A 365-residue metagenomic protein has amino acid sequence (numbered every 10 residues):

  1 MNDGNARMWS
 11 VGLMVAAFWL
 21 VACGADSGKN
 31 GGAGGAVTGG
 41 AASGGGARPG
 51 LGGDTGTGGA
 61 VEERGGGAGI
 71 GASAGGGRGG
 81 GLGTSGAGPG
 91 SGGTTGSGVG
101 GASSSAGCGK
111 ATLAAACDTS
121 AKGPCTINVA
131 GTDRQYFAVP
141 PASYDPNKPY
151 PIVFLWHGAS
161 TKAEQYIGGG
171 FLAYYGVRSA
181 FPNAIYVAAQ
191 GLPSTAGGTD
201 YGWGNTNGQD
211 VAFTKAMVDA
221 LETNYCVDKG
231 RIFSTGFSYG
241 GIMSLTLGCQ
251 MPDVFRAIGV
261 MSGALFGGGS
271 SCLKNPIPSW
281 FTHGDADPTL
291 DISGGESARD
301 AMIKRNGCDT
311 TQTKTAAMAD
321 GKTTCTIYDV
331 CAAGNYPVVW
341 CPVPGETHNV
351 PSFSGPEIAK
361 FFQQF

Functional and structural regions predicted by a protein language model:
M1-V21: Sec-dependent bacterial lipoprotein signal peptides
V15, L20-A115: Ser/Thr-rich, Pro/Gly/Ala-heavy low-complexity intrinsically disordered linkers and tails of secreted extracellular
G24, G107-G109, A116-D118, P124-T126 (+7 more regions): Sequence contexts marking disulfide-bonded cysteines in secreted/extracellular proteins
G109, D118, I127-P140, Y144-F233 (+4 more regions): Serine-hydrolase catalytic machinery in alpha/beta-hydrolase-like enzymes
F213-A216, S297, A301, E357: Alpha-helical elements of Rossmann-like donor-binding domains used by nucleotide-donor carbohydrate transfer enzymes
G236-F237: Conserved alpha/beta-hydrolase "nucleophile elbow" surrounding the catalytic nucleophile
R256-Y336, P344-H348: The feature captures the conserved acid-bearing segment of alpha/beta-hydrolase catalytic domains
S354-F365: Catalytic active-site module of serine/aspartate enzymes centered on a nucleophile-bearing elbow/loop
